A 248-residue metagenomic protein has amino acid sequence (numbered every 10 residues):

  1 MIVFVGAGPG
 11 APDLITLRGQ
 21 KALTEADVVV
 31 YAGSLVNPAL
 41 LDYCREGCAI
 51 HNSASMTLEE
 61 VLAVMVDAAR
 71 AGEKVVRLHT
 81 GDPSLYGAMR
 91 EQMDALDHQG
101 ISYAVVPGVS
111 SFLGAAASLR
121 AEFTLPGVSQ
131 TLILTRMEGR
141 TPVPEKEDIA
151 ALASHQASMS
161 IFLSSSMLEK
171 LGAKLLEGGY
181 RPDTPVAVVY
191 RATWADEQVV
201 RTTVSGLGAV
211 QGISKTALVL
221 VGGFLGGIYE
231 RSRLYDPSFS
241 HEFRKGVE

Functional and structural regions predicted by a protein language model:
M1-V109, G206: Class I S-adenosyl-L-methionine
I2, E60, A71-V75, T131 (+1 more regions): A contiguous loop/helix-start segment that scaffolds small-molecule binding in enzyme catalytic cores
I15-L17, G114-A116, L171-G172: Short hydrophobic alpha-helical segments that form membrane-spanning helices or hydrophobic packing faces of helical
N37, S84-Y86, F112, W194-A195 (+1 more regions): Short, active-site-adjacent cap segments at secondary-structure transitions
D42-Y43, S118, K174: Residue-level signal for well-ordered alpha-helical positions
G47-A49, A121-P126, G178, T203-G206: Short, hinge-like loop/turn segments at secondary-structure boundaries
D82-H155, Q198-R201: Class I SAM-dependent methyltransferase SAM-binding "motif I" and its flanking Rossmann-like core
